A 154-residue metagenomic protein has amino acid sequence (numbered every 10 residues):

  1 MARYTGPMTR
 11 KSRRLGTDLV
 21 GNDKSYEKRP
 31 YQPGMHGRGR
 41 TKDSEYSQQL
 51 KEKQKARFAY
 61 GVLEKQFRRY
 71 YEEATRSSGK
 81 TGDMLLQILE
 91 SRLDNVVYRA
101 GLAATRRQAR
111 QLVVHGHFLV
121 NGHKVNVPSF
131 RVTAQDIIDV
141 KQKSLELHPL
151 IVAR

Functional and structural regions predicted by a protein language model:
M1-A100, V127-R154: Ferredoxin-like alpha/beta domains used as RNA- or RNAP-binding modules
R106, L112-V113, V132: Short, well-ordered loop/turn sites that connect or cap secondary structure elements
N121-G122, L150: Short linear functional motifs in flexible/disordered or boundary regions
